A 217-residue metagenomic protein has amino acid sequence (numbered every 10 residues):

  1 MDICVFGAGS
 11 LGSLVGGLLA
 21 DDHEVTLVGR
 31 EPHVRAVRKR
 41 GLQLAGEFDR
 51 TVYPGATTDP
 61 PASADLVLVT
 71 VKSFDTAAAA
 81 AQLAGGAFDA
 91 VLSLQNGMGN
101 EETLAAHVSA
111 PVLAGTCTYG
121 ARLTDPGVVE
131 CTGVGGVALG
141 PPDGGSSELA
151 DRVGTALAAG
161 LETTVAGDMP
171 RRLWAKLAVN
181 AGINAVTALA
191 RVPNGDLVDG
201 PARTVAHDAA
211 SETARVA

Functional and structural regions predicted by a protein language model:
M1-R50: NAD(P)+-binding Rossmann beta1-loop-alpha1 motif at the extreme N-terminus of oxidoreductases
I3, E24-V25, V91, V112 (+1 more regions): Hydrophobic anchor at the start of a short beta-strand that flanks the dinucleotide cofactor-binding loop
G16-L18, K39, A80-L83, T103-A106 (+1 more regions): Short amphipathic alpha-helical segments
P32, N96-M98, T116-A121, G135 (+3 more regions): Glycine-rich beta-alpha junction loops
H33-R38, N100-E102, S147-E148: Short, charged/polar "capping" segments at the starts of alpha-helices and the immediately preceding loops
A45-E130: Rossmann-like NAD(P)(H) cofactor-binding subdomain of soluble oxidoreductases
G86, T103, H107, E130-L177 (+1 more regions): Internal alpha-helical scaffold of NAD(P)-dependent oxidoreductase catalytic cores
